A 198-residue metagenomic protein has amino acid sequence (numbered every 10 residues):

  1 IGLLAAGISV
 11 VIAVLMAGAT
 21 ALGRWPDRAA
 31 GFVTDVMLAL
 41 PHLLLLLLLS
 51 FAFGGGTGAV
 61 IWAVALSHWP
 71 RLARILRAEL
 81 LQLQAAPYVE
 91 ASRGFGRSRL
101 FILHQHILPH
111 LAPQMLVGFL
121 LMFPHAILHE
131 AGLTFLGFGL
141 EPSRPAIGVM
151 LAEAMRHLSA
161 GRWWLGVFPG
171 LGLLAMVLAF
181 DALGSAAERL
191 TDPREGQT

Functional and structural regions predicted by a protein language model:
I1-I12, L100-G132, F180: Transmembrane alpha-helices
L3-G7, A29-V36, L48, I61-L66 (+5 more regions): Residue-level signature of the transmembrane alpha-helical core of multi-pass small-molecule transporters
L4, W25-D27, G31, L81-A85 (+1 more regions): Amphipathic cytosolic juxtamembrane alpha-helices at the membrane-cytosol interface of multi-pass membrane transporters
I8-Q82, E90: Generic hydrophobic transmembrane alpha-helix motif, especially the helices
A13, A17, G96, P109-L111 (+1 more regions): Conserved G/P- and acidic residue-centered "switch" motifs that form tight phosphate/ATP-binding loops in soluble
A13, A17, L46, S50 (+4 more regions): Juxtamembrane/transmembrane-helix interface segments of polytopic membrane transporters
L38, S50-F53, L80, L121 (+1 more regions): Glycine-rich helix-loop "coupling/hinge" segments at transmembrane-helix boundaries in multipass transporters
F53, T57, V64-S67, P113-L116 (+2 more regions): C-terminal transmembrane helix and the adjacent membrane-cytosol boundary/short C-terminal tail of inner/organellar
